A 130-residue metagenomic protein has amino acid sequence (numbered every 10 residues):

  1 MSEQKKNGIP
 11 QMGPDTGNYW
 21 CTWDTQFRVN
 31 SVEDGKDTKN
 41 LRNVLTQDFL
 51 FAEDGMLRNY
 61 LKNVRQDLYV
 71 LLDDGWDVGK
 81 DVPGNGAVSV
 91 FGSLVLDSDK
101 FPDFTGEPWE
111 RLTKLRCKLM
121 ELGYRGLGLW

Functional and structural regions predicted by a protein language model:
M1-V29: N-terminal module-boundary/linker segments of secreted carbohydrate-active enzymes
W20-W130: Aromatic-lined carbohydrate-binding/catalytic grooves of carbohydrate-active enzymes
